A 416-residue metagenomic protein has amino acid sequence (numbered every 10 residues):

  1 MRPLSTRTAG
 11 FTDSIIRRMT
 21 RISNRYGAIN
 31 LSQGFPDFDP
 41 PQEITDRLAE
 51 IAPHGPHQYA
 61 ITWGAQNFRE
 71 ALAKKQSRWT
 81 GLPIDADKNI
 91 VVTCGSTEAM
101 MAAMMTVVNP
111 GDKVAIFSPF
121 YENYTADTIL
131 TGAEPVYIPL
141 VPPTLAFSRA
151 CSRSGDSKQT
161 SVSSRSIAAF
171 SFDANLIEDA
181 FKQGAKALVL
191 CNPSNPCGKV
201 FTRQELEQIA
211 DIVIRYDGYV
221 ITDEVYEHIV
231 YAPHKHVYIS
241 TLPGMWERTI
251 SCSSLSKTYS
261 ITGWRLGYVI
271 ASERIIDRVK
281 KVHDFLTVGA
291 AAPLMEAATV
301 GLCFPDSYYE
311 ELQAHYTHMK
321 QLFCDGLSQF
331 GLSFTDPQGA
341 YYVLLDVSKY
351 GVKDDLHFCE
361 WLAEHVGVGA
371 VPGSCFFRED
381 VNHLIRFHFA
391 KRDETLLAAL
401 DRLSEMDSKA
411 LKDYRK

Functional and structural regions predicted by a protein language model:
S5-G95, A102, C303-F304, A410-K412 (+1 more regions): N-terminal small-domain helix-loop-helix segment of the aminotransferase-like
Y26, T131, R215-Y216, F330 (+2 more regions): Helix C-cap/helix->beta junction micro-motif
K74, D179, V352-K353, W361-A370 (+1 more regions): PLP-dependent enzyme catalytic core of the Aspartate aminotransferase-like
T106-T128, S148-C151: Conserved PLP-anchoring active-site segment centered on the Schiff-base-forming lysine
A133, R215-G218, W246-E247: A short helix->loop->beta-strand "cap" motif at the edges of active sites that frequently abuts
L140-A150, G155-S157, V162-A232: Active-site phosphate-binding strand-loop segment of PLP-dependent enzymes
R248-G339: PLP-dependent aminotransferase class I/II
Y316-T317, F330-H365: Conserved PLP-binding catalytic core of the aspartate aminotransferase-like
